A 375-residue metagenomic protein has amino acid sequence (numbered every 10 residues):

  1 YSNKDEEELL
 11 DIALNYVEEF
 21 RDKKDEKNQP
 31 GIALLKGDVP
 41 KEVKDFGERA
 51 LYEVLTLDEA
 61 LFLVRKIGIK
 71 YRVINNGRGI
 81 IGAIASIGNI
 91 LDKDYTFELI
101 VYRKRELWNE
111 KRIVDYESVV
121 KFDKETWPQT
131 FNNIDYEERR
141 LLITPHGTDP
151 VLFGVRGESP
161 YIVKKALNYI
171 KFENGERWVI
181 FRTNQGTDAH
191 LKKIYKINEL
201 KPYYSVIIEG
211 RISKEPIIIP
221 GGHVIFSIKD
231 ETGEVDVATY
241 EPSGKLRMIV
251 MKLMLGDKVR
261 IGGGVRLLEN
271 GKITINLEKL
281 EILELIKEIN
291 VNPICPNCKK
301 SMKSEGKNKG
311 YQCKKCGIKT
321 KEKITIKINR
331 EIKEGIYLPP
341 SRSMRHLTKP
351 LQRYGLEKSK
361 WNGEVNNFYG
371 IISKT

Functional and structural regions predicted by a protein language model:
V17-K193: Long, hydrophobic alpha/beta structural blocks
K171-F172, P202-G222, K287-P296: Structural detector for short beta-strands of small beta-barrel domains
N184-Y204, I249: Short boundary/loop segments of OB/S1/cold-shock single-stranded nucleic-acid-binding domains
S205-K214, M251-R266: OB-fold and OB-like beta-barrel modules that bind single-stranded nucleic acids
I217-S243: OB-fold (S1/OB) nucleic-acid-binding surfaces
M254, I324-T375: Long, charge-rich boundary regions
G264-I294: OB-fold/S1-family single-stranded nucleic acid-binding modules
C295-C298, C313-C316: Short cysteine-rich clusters marking metal-coordination/redox-active sites
